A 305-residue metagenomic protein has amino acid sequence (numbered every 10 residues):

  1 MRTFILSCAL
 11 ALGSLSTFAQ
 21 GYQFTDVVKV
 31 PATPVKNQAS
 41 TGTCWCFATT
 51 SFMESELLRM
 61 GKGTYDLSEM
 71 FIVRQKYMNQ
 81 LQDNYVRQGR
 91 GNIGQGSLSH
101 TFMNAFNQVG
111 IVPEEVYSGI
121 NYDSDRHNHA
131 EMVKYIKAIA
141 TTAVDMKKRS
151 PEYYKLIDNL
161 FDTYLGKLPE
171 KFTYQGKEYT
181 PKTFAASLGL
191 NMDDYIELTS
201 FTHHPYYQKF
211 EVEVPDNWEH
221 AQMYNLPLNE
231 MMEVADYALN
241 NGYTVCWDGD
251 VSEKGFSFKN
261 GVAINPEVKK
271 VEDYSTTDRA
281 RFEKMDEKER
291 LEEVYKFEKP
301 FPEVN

Functional and structural regions predicted by a protein language model:
M1-G21: Bacterial Sec-dependent N-terminal signal peptides
T3, Y22-V27, P266-V268: Hydrophobic transmembrane signal anchors and adjacent membrane-proximal interface regions, especially in viral
Q20-V245: Active-site nucleophile-adjacent alpha helix/oxyanion-hole segment immediately C-terminal to the catalytic cysteine
A39-S40, N229-N305: Active-site-adjacent substructure of cysteine-protease-like catalytic cores
